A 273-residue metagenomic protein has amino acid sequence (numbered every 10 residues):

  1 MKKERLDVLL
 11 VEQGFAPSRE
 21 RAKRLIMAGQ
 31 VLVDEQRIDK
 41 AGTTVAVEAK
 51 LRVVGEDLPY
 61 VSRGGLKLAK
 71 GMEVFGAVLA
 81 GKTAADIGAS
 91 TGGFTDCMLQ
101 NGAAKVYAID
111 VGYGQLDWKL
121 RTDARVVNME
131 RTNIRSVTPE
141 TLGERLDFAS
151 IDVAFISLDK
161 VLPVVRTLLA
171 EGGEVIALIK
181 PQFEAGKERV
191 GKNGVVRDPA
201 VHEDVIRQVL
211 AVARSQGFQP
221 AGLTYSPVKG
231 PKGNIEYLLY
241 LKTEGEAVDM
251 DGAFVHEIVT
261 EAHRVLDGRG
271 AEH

Functional and structural regions predicted by a protein language model:
M1-V47, T83-A84: A basic, amphipathic helix-loop patch mediating RNA/tRNA/ribosome contacts
A80-S90: Conserved class I S-adenosyl-L-methionine
G92-G93, G114: Glycine-rich SAM-binding Motif I of class I
C97-K105: Conserved S-adenosyl-L-methionine
Y107-K160: S-adenosyl-L-methionine
D159-I176: A short glycine-rich, Lys/Arg-flanked "PGG" loop and its adjoining helix->strand segment in the class I
P181-D198: Short, glycine-/aromatic-enriched active-site segment of Class I SAM-dependent methyltransferases
I235-H273: Flexible, glycine-/basic-rich loop-and-beta segments that form/coincide with the SAM-dependent methyltransferase
